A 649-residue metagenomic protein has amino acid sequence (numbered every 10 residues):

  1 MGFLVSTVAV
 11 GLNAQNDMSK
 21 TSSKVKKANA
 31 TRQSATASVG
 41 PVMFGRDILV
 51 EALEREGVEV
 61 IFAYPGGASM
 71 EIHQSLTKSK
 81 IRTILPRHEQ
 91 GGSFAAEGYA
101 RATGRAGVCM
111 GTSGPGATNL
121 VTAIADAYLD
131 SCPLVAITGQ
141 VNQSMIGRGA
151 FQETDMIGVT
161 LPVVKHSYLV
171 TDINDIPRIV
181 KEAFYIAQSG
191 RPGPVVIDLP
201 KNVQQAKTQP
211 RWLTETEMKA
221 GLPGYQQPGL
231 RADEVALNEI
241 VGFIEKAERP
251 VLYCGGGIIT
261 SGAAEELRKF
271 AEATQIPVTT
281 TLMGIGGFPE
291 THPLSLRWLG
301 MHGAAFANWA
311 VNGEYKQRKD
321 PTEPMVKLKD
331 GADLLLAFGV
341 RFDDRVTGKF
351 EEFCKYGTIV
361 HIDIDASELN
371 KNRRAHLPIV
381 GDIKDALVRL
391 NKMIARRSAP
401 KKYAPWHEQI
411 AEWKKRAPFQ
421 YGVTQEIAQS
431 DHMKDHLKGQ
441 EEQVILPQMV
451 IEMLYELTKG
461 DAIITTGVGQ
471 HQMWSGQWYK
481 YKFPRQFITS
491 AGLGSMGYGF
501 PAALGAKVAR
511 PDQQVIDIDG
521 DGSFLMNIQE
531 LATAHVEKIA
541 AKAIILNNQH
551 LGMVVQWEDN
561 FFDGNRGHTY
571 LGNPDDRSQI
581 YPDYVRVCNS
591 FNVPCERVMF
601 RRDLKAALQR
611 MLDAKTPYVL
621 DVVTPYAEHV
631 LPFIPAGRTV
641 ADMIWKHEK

Functional and structural regions predicted by a protein language model:
M1-A14: N-terminal export signals
S19-A404, L457-G460, A540-A543, D563-G564 (+1 more regions): N-terminal alpha/beta PP-like core and its mobile active-site loop of ThDP/TPP-dependent enzymes
R46-L49, Y64, I72-Q74, A411-A506: Active-site diphosphate/adenylate-binding microenvironment
E97, I157-G158, R268, E452 (+3 more regions): Active-site phosphate/pyrophosphate- and oxyanion-stabilizing loops and adjacent acidic/basic residues in soluble
I137, M145-Q152, M301, A307 (+6 more regions): Thiamine diphosphate
D198, T465-G467, D621: Short beta-strand segments
L213-A236, K401-Q443: Long, charged amphipathic helices and adjacent flexible linkers at domain junctions
G255-I259, G439, G520: Conserved short loop/turn motifs at secondary-structure junctions
